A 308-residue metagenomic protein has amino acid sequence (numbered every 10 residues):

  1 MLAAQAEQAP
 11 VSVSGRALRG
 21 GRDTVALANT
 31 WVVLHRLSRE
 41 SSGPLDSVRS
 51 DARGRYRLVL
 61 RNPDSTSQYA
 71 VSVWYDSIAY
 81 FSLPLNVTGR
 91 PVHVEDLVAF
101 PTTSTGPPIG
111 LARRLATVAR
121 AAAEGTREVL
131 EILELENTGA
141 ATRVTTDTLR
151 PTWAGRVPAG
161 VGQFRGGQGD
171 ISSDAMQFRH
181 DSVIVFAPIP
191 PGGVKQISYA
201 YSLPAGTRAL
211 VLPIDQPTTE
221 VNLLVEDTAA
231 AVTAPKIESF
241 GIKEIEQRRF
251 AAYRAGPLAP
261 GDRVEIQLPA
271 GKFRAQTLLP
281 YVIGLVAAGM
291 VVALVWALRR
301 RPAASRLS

Functional and structural regions predicted by a protein language model:
A4-S308: Lumenal/extracellular ectodomains and adaptor appendage modules of the eukaryotic vesicle/secretory system
